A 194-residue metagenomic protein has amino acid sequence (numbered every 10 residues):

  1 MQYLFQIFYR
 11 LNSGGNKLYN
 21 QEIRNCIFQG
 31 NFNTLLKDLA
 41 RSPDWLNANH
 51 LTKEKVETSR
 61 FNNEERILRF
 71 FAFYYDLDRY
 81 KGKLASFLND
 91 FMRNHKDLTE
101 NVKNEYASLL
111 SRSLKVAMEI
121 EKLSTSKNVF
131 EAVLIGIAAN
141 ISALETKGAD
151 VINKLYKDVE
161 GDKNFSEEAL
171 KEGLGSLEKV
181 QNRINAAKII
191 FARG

Functional and structural regions predicted by a protein language model:
M1-A85, N89, E145-A149, N153-E160 (+1 more regions): Basic- and aromatic-enriched surface patches that contact anionic nucleotides/nucleic acids
N33-D44, H50-K53, N101-L123: Generic detector of solvent-exposed, compositionally biased contiguous segments
R60, V102-L110, K122-F130, L144-G148 (+1 more regions): Short amphipathic alpha-helix initiation/capping segments at coil-to-helix junctions
F73-L77, N94, V116, G136-A143: Amphipathic alpha-helical interaction surfaces
Y80-I120, V129: Small-residue-rich helix-loop
M118-F165: C-terminal hydrophobic structural anchor segments that stabilize assembly/packing rather than catalytic chemistry
